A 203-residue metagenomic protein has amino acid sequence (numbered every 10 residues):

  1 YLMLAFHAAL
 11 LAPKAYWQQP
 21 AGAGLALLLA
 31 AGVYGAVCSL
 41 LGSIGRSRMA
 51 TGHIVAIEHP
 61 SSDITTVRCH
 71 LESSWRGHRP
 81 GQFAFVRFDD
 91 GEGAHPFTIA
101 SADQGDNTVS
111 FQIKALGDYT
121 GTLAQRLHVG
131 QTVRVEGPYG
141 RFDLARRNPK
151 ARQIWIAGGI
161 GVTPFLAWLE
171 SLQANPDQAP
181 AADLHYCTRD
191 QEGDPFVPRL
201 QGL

Functional and structural regions predicted by a protein language model:
Y1-L41, D118-L203: FNR/FR-type flavoprotein reductase catalytic core
G42-E136, Q153, P180, C187-D190 (+1 more regions): Ferredoxin-reductase
